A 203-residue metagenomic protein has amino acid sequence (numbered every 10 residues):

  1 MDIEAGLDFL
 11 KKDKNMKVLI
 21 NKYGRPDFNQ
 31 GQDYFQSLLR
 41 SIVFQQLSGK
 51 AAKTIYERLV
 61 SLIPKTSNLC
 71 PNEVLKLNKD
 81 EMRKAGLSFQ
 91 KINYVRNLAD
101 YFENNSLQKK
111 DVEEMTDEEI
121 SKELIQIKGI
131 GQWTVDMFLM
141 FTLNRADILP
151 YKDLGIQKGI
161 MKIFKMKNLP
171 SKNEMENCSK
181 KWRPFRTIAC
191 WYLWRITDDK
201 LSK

Functional and structural regions predicted by a protein language model:
M1-D27, E113, Q132-F141, R145-K203: C-terminal accessory module of base-excision DNA glycosylases/AP lyases that mediates lesion recognition and DNA
D13-S67: A positional/architectural concept
N15, S48, A52-Q126, K181-R183: Alpha-helical ds-nucleic-acid-binding substructure associated with the helix-hairpin-helix region of base-excision DNA
F28-Q36, G86-F89, S179-R186: Structural motif
Q32-F35, N72-V74, E113-M115, Y151-K152 (+1 more regions): Short acidic alpha-helix initiation/capping motifs at coil-to-helix transition points, especially at protein N-termini
S37-I42, R58, L77-E81, E119-E123 (+4 more regions): A general alpha-helix detector
L38-V43, A99, F138, A189-L193: Short alpha-helical scaffolding segments that buttress acidic/His motifs in well-ordered protein cores
